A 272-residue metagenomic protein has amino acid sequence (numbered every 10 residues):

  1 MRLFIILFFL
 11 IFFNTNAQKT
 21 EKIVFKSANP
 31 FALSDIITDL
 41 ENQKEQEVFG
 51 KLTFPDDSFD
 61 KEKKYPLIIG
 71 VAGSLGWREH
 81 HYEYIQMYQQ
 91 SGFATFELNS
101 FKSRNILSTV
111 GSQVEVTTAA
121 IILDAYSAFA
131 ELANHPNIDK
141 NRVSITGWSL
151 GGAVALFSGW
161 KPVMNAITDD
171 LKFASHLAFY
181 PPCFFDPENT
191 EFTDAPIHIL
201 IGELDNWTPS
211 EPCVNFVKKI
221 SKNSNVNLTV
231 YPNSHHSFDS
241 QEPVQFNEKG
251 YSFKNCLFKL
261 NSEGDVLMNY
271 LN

Functional and structural regions predicted by a protein language model:
Q18-K63: N-terminal cap/lid segment of alpha/beta-hydrolase-fold proteins
I36, S74-Y82, Q86-Q90, S100-A120 (+1 more regions): Cap/lid segment of the alpha/beta-hydrolase catalytic domain
E62-G73: Short beta-strand element of the alpha/beta-hydrolase
Q113-P136, F157: Alpha/beta-hydrolase active-site loop
N137-S149: Alpha/beta-hydrolase fold nucleophile elbow
T193, I199-I201, D205: Short beta-strand/loop motif that positions the catalytic acidic residue of the alpha/beta-hydrolase fold
A195, T208-K219, P243: Short alpha-helix in the alpha/beta-hydrolase fold that links the catalytic acid
N225-N272: C-terminal catalytic histidine-bearing segment of alpha/beta-hydrolase fold enzymes
